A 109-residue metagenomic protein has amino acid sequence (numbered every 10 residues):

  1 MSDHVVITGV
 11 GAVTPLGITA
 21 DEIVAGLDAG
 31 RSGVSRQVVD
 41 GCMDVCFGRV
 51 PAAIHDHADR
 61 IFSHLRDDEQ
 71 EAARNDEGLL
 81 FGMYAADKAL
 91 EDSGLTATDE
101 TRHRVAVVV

Functional and structural regions predicted by a protein language model:
M1-V109: Conserved "HGTGT" condensation-loop signature of ketosynthase/thiolase-family condensing enzymes that catalyze
